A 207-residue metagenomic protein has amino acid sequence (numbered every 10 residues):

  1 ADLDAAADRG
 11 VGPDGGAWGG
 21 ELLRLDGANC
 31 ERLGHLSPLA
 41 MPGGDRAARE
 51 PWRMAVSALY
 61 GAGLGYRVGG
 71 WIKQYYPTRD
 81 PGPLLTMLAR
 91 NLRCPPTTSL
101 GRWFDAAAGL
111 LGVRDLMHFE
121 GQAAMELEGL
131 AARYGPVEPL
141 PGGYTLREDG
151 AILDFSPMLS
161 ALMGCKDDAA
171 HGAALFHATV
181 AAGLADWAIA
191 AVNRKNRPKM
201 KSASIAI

Functional and structural regions predicted by a protein language model:
A1, L100, I205-I207: Glycine-rich beta-strand-to-loop/alpha-helix junction loops that act as flexible
A1-G63: Phosphate/diphosphate-binding loops
L3, C94, S202-A203: Exposed boundary/loop context
A5, G34-S37, G69-I72, G121-Q122 (+1 more regions): Beta-strand segments within the central parallel beta-sheet cores of soluble alpha/beta enzyme folds
A7-R9, R24-D26, V180, A188 (+1 more regions): Active-site proximal loops enriched in glycine and acidic residues that flank catalytic Cys/His/Asp and coordinate
S57-K195: A contiguous, well-structured pocket-lining segment that forms one wall/lid of small-molecule binding clefts in soluble
K195-I207: Short glycine-rich phosphate-binding loop at a beta-alpha junction
